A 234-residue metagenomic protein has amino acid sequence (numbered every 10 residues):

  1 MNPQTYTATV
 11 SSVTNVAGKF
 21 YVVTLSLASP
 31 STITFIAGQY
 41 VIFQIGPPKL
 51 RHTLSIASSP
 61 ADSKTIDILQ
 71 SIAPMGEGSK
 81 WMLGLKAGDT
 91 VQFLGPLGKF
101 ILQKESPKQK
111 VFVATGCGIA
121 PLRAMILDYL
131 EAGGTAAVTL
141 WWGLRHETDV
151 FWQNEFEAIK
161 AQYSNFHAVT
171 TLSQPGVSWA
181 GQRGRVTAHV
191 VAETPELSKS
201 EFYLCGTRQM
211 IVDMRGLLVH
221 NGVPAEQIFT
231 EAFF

Functional and structural regions predicted by a protein language model:
N2-D89, K108, L144-H146, S173-Q174: Ferredoxin-reductase
N2-T7, L144-F234: Reductase modules of NAD(P)H-dependent flavoproteins
G38, G118, T207: Short, conserved phosphate/pyrophosphate- and ester-handling motifs at nucleotide-, phospho-/glycolipid
A61, S106, R123-L127: Acidic/glycine-rich phosphate/pyrophosphate-binding loops and surrounding catalytic core that coordinate Mg2+
D67, Q92, V111, T139-W141 (+3 more regions): A structural signal for isolated positions on well-ordered beta-strands in alpha/beta enzyme cores
G95-S106: A short, basic/flexible loop-to-alpha-helix module at the beginning of a structural domain
I101, P121-A124, D213-M214: Phosphate- and divalent-cation-binding pockets in alpha/beta enzyme and binding domains that engage nucleotide-derived
